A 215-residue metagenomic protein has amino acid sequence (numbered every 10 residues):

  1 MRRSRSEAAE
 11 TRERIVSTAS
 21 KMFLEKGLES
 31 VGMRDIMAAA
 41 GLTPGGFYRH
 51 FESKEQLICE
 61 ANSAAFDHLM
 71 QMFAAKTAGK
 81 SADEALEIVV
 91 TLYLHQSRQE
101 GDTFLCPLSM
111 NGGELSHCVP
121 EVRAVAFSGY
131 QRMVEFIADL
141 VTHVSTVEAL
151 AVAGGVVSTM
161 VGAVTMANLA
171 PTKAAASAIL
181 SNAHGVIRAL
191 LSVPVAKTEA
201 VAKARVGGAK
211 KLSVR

Functional and structural regions predicted by a protein language model:
R12-E13, M33, E55, C59 (+7 more regions): Short, structured helix-loop boundary elements
R14, T18-Q56, E60: Helix-turn-helix
V16, E87, Q131-A138, H184 (+1 more regions): An amphipathic alpha-helix signature
E60, A74-F104, A153-V156: Hydrophobic alpha-helical connector segments
S63-L69: Short, basic, alpha-helical segments at the C-terminal edge of helix-turn-helix-like DNA-binding modules
A85-I88, Q99-A124: Amphipathic alpha-helical segments used for helix-helix packing
P120-S128, V141-E199, K203, S213-R215: Hydrophobic/aromatic-rich alpha-helical bundle segments in the mid-to-C-terminal region
